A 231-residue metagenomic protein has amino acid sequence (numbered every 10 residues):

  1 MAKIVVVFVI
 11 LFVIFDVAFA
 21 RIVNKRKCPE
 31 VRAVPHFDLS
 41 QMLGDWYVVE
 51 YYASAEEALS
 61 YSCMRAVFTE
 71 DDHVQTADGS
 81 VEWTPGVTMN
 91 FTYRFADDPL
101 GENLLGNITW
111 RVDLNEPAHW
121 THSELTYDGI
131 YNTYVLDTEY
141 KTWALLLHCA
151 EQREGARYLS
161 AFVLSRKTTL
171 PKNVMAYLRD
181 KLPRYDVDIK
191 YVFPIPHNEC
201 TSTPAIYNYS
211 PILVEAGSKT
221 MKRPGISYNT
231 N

Functional and structural regions predicted by a protein language model:
A2-N231: A beta-rich soluble binding module of mature secreted/lumenal proteins
